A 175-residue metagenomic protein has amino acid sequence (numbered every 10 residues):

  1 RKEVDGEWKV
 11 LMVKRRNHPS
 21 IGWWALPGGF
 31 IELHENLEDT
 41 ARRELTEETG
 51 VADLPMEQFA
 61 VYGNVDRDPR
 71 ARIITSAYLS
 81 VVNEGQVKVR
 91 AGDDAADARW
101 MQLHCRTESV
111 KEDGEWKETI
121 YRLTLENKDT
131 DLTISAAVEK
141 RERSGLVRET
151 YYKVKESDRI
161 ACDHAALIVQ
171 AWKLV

Functional and structural regions predicted by a protein language model:
R1-A25, E38, D53: N-terminal strand-loop-strand
F30-P55, F59-L174: Unchanged
